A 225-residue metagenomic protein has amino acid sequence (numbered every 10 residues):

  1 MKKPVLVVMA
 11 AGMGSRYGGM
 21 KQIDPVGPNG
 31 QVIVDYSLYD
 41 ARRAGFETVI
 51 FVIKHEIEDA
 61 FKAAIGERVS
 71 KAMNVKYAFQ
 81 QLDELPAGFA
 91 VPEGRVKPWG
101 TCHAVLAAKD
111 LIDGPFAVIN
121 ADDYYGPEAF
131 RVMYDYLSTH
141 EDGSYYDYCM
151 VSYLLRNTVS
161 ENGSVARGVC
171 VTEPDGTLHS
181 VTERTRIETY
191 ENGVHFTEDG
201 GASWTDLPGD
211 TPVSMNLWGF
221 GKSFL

Functional and structural regions predicted by a protein language model:
K2-G66, V75, Q80, G114: N-terminal glycine-rich phosphate-binding loop and ensuing alpha1 helix
G14, Y124-G126: A short, conserved beta-strand element in the Rossmann-like catalytic core that flanks the donor/metal-binding loop
K21-G27, V91-R95, V165: Short glycine-enriched, charge-decorated loop/helix-capping segments at active-site entrances that position
V69-G114: Short phosphate-binding loop-to-helix
G114-Y124: Short beta-strand-to-loop acidic/aromatic patch adjacent to the donor-nucleotide binding site
P127-N216: Conserved core of the sugar-phosphate nucleotidyltransferase
S214-L225: Conserved nucleotide-sugar donor-binding and metal-coordinating catalytic region shared by glycosyltransferases
